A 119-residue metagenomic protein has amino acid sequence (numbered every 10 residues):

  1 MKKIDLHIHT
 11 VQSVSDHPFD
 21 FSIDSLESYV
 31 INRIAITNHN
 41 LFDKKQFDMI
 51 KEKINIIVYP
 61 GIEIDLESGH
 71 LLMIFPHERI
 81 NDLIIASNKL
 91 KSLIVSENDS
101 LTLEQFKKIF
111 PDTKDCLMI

Functional and structural regions predicted by a protein language model:
M1-S68: An N-terminally biased module of ancient metal coordination in phosphate/nucleic-acid-related enzymes
Q46-I119: Extended substrate/RNA-proximal surfaces in nucleic-acid metabolism proteins
